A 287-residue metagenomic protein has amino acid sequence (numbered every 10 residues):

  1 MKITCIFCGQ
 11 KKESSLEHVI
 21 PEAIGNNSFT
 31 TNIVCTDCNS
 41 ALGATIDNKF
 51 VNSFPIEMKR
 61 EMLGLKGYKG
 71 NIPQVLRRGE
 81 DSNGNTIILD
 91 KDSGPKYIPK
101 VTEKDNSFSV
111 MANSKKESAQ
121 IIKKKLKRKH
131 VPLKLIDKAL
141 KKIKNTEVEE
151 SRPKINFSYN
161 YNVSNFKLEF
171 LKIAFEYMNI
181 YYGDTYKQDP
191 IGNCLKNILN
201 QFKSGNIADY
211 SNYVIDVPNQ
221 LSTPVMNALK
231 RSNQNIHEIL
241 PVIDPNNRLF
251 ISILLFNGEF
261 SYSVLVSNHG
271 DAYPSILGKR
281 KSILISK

Functional and structural regions predicted by a protein language model:
M1-C8: A broadly conserved sequence feature marking short terminus-proximal activation segments in nucleic acid-centric
I3, G25-K287: Alpha-helical structural context detector biased toward long hydrophobic helices
C8-K11, D37-C38: Short Cys/His-rich metal-coordination motifs, predominantly Zn2+-binding knuckles/fingers
Q10-F29: Histidine-centered nuclease catalytic patch
